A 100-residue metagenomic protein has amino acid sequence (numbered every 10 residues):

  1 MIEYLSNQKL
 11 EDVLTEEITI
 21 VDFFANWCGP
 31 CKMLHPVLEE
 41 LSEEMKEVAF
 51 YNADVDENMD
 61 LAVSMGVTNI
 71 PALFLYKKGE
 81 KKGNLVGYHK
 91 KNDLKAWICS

Functional and structural regions predicted by a protein language model:
M1-I2, S100: Absolute protein N-terminus
Y4-L5, F23, H35-S42, K46-D60: Thiol-based oxidoreductase modules, predominantly thioredoxin-like and allied folds used for disulfide exchange
Q8-L10, E57-L61, D93: Short acidic active-site motifs
L14-N26: Short active-site neighborhood of thiol/selenol oxidoreductases, capturing the structured segment around
C28-C31: Short cysteine clusters
M59, M65-F74: Structural micro-motif
K77-S100: Non-catalytic, surface beta->alpha helical segment in thiol-disulfide oxidoreductase systems
